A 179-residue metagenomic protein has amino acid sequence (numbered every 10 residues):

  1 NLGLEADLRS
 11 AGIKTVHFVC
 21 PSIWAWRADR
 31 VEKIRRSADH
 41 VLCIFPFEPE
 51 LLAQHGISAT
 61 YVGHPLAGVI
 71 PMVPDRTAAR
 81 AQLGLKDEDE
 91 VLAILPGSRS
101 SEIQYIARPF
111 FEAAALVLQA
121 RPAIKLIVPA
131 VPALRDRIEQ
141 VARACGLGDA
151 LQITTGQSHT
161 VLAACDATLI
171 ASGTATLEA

Functional and structural regions predicted by a protein language model:
N1-Q82, L95-I103, V131-A133: Active-site and donor-binding regions of nucleotide-sugar-utilizing enzymes
R36-H40, A123-L126, A164-A167: Short active-site oxyanion
A59-T60, I124, G146: Glycine-rich phosphate-binding loops of nucleotide-dependent enzymes
E88, R99-P129: Conserved catalytic-core segment of nucleotide-activated headgroup transferases in glycan assembly
I138-G156: Nucleotide-activated donor-binding/catalytic signature segment of Leloir-type glycosyltransferases, i.e., the conserved
G156-A179: A donor-sugar binding/catalytic signature common to diverse glycosyltransferases and related nucleotide-sugar
